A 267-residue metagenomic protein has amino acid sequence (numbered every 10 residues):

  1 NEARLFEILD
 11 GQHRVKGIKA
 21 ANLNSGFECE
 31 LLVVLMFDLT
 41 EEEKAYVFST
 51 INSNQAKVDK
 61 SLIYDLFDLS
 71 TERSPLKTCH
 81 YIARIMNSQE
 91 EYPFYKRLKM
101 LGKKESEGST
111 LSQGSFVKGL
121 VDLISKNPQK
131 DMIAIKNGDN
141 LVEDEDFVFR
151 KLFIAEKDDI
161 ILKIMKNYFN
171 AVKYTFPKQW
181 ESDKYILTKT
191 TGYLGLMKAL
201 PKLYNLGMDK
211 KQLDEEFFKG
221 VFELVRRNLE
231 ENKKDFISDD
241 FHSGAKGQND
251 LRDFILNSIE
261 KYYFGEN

Functional and structural regions predicted by a protein language model:
N1-N267: Accessory terminal alpha-helical modules
